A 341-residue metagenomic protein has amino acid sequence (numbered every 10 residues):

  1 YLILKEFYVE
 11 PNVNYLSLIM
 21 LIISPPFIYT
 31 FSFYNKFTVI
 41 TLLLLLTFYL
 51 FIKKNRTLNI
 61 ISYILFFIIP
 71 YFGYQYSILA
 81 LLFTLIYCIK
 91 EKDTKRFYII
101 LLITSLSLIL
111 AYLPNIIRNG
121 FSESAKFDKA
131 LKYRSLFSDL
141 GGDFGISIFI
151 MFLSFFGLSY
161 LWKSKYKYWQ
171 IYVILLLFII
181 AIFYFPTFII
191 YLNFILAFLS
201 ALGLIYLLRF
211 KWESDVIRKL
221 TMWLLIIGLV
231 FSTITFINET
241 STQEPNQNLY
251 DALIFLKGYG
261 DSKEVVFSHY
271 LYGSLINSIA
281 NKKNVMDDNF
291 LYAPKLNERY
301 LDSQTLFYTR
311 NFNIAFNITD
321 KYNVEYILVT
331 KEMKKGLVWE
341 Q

Functional and structural regions predicted by a protein language model:
Y1-F7, N12-I52, N59-Y87, G228: Membrane-embedded helix bundles of polyisoprenyl
E6-F7, F51-I61, C88-R96, S159-Y166 (+1 more regions): Membrane-interface junctions at the ends of membrane-embedded or membrane-associated helices
I22-F27, F66-F72, S105-P114, L175-P186 (+1 more regions): Aromatic-anchored segments of alpha-helical transmembrane domains
T30, F37, V216-Q341: Extracytoplasmic
F37, L153, Y184-E213: Hydrophobic/aromatic-rich transmembrane helices and adjacent perimembrane loops
L43-F48, L79-T84, F149-S159, I195-L202: Hydrophobic cores of alpha-helical transmembrane segments in multi-pass inner/ER membrane proteins, independent
I61-I64, L81-P114, L220-G228: Hydrophobic alpha-helical membrane-interfacial segments at the cytosolic entry of transmembrane helices
L108-R118, E123-Y184, L192-N193: Alpha-helical transmembrane segments at the extracellular/periplasmic loop-to-helix junctions of multi-pass membrane
